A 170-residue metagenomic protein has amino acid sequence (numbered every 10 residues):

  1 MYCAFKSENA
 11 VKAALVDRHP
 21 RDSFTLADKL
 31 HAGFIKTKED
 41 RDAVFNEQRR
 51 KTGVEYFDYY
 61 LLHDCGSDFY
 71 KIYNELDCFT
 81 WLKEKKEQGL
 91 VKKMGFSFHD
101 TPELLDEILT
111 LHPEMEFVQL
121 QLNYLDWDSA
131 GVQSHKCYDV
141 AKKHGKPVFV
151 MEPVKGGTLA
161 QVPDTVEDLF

Functional and structural regions predicted by a protein language model:
M1-F24, W81: N-terminal binding-site loop/beta-alpha segment at the start of enzyme catalytic domains that lines or forms
K6-A13, K38, F69-I72: Metal-dependent catalytic neighborhoods of phosphoester/phosphodiester hydrolases
V11, L26, Q48, F57 (+3 more regions): Conserved, mostly hydrophobic/aromatic
V11, R41, F45, E75-C78 (+1 more regions): Aromatic/hydrophobic pocket-lining residues that form the small-molecule binding cavity in soluble enzyme cores
D22-F34, Y60-C65: A short, structured active-site edge motif that brings together acidic residues
K36-G53, D100-T110: Short, acidic/polar
R49-Y70: Active-site groove signature of glycoside hydrolases
C65-F170: Beta/alpha (TIM)-barrel catalytic core signal, keyed to glycine-rich beta->alpha loops juxtaposed to Asp/Glu that bind
